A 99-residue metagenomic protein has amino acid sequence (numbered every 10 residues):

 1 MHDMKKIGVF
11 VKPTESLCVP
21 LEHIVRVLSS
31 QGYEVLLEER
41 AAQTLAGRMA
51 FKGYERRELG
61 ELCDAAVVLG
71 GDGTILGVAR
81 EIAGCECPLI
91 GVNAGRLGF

Functional and structural regions predicted by a protein language model:
K12-P13: Residue-level signal for short, function-critical loop segments
L21-V25, A79: Short amphipathic alpha-helical segments and helix-helix/interface helices
S29-S30, A83: Anion (oxyanion) recognition and catalysis
Y33-R40: Short internal beta-strands
Q43-T44, K52-F99: Small-residue-rich beta-alpha loop regions that form the catalytic core of phosphotransfer and lipid-active enzymes
